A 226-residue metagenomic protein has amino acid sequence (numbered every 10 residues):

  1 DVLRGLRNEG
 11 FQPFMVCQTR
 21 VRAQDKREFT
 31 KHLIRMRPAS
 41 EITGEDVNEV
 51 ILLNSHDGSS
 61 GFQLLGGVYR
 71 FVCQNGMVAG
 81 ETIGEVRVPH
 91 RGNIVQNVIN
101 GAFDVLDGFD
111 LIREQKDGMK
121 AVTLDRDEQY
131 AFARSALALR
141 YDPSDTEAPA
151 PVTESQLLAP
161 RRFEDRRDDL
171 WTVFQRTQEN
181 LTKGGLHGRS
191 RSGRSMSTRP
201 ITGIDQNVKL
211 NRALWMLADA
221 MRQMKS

Functional and structural regions predicted by a protein language model:
D1-C17: Amphipathic alpha-helical segments
C17-E41: Accessory recognition modules or surfaces
R20, A39-S226: Intrinsically disordered, low-complexity regions enriched in serine/threonine
